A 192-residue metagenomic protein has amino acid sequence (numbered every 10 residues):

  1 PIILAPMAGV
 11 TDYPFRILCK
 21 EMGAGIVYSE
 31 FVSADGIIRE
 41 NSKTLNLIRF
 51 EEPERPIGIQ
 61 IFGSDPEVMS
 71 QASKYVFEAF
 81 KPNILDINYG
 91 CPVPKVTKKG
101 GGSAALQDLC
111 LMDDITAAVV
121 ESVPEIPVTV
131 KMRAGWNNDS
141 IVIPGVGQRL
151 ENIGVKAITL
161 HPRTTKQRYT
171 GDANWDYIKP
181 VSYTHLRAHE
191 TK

Functional and structural regions predicted by a protein language model:
P1, A24-G25, E52-I57, K81-N83 (+3 more regions): Short, well-ordered coil/turn segments that N-cap beta-strands
P1, I38-N41, N46-P56, C91 (+2 more regions): N-terminal small/glycine-rich loop or linker at the start of catalytic domains across soluble metabolic enzymes
M7, V32-A34, F62-S64, G90-P92 (+2 more regions): Active-site beta-loop-alpha junctions enriched in small/polar residues
M7-N83: Glycine-rich, positively charged N-terminal anion/phosphate-binding segment
K74-L85, P94, K99, L111-Q167 (+1 more regions): Alpha/beta enzyme core
G100-L106: Short glycine-enriched, charge-decorated loop/helix-capping segments at active-site entrances that position
H185-K192: Single conserved hydrophobic/aromatic residue that forms the stacking wall/gate of nucleotide- or nucleobase-binding
